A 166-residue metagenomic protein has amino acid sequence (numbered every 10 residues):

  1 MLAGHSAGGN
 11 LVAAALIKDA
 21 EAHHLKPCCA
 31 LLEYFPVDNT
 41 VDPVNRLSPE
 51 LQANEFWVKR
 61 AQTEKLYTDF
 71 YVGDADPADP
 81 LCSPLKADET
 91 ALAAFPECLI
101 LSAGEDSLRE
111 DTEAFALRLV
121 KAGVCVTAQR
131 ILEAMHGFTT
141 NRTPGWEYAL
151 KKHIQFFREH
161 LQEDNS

Functional and structural regions predicted by a protein language model:
M1-S166: Alpha/beta-hydrolase superfamily serine-hydrolase fold, recognizing
